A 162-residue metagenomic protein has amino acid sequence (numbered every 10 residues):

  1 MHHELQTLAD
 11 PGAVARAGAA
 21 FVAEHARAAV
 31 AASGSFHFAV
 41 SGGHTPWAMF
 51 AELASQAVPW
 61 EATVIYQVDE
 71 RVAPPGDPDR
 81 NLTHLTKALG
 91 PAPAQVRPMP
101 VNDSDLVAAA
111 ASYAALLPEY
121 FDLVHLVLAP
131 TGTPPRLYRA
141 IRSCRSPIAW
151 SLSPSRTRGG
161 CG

Functional and structural regions predicted by a protein language model:
M1-F38: N-terminal glycine-/serine-/threonine-rich phosphate-binding loop
A9, A13-V14, A73-G162: Conserved phosphate- and dinucleotide-binding cores of soluble alpha/beta proteins, encompassing both enzyme active
V40-T45, L126-P130: Glycine-rich beta-strand-to-loop/alpha-helix junction loops that act as flexible
H44-P46, R71-V72: Short active-site-proximal "capping" loops at secondary-structure junctions
M49-A57: Histidine-anchored nucleotide/phosphate-binding helix
Q56-E61, P91-A92: Short helix-capping segments at alpha-helix termini
A62-T63, F121: Local beta-strand N-terminus motif with an aromatic residue
V64-D69: Short internal beta-strands
